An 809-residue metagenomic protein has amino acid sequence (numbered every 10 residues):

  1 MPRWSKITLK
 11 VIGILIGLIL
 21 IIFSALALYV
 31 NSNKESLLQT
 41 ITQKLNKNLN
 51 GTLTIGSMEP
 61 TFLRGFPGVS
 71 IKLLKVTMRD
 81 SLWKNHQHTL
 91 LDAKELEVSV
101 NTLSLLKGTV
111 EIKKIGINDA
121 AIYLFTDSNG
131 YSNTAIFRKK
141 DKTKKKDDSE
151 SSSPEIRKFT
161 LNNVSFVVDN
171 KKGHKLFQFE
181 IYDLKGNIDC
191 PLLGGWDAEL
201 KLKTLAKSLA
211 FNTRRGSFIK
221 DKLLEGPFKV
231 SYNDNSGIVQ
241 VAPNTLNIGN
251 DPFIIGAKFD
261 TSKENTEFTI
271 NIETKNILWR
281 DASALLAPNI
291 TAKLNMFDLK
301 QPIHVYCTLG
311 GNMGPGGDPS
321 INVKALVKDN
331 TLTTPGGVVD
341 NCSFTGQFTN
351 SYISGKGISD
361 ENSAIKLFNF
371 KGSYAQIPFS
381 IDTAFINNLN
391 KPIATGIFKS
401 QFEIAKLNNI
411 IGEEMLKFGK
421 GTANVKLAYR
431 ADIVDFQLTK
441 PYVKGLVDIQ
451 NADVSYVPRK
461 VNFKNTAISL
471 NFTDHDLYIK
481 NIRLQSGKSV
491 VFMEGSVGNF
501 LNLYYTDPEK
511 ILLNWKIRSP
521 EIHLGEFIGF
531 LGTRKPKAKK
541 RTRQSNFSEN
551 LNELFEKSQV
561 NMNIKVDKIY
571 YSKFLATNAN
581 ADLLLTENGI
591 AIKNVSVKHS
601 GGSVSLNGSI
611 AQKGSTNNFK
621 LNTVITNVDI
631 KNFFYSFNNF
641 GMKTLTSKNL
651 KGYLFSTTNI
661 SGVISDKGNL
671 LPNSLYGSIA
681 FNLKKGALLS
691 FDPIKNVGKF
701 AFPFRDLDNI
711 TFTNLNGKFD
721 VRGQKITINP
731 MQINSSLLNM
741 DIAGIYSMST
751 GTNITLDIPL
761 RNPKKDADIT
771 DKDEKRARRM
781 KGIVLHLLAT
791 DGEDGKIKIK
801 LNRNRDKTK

Functional and structural regions predicted by a protein language model:
P2-L18: N-terminal Sec-pathway targeting helices
L20-D127, L193-G195, R214-F218, E225-G226 (+1 more regions): Terminal hydrophobic membrane-targeting helix
K44, G51, R64-F66, L105 (+10 more regions): Membrane-proximal interfacial segments on either side of biological membranes
I55-S57, L73, A93, I112 (+12 more regions): Hydrophobic residues on conserved beta-strands that form the core of alpha/beta folds
K75-M78, A242-I248, L367-Y374, N481-L484 (+3 more regions): Short beta-strand segments that buttress and anchor functional surface loops
S128-A135: A short alpha->loop->secondary-structure connector
F712-F719: Generic long, charged, amphipathic alpha-helical segments
V721-T727, Q732-S736, S749: Extended serine/threonine-enriched, polar tracts that run as long, contiguous segments within proteins
